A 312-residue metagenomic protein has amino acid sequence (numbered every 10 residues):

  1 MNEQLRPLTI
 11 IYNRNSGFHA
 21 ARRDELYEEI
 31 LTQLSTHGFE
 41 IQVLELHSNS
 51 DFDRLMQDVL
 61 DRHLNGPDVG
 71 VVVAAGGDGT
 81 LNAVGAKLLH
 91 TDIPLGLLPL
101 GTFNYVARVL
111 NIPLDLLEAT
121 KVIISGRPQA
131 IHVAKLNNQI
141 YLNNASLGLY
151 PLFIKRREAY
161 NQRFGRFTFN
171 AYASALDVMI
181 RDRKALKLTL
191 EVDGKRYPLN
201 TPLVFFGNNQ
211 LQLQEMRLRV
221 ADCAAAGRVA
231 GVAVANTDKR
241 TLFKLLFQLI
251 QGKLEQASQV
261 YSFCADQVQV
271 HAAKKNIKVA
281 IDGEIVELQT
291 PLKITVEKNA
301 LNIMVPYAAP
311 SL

Functional and structural regions predicted by a protein language model:
M1-V71, P310-L312: ATP/NTP phosphate-donor binding region
I11, N15, H37, L46 (+2 more regions): Catalytic core of DAGKc-family lipid kinases
V73-G79: N-terminal glycine-rich "phosphate-gripper" loop used for MgATP/nucleotide binding and carboxylate activation
G79-I93: Short Gly/Thr/Asp-enriched flexible loops that form oxyanion-binding sites at enzyme active sites
S146, F205-V220: Glycine-rich phosphate/pyrophosphate-binding beta-alpha loops
N161-N170, V220-R240: Gly/Ser/Thr-rich active-site loops/lids in small-molecule metabolic enzymes that frequently grip phosphoryl groups
K184-L186, N200-P202, A225-A230, C264-D266: A generic structural signal for short beta-strands and their flanking turns/coil linkers
V192-D193, C223, A233-L312: ATP/nucleoside-binding phosphotransfer catalytic cores, i.e., glycine-rich phosphate-binding loops
